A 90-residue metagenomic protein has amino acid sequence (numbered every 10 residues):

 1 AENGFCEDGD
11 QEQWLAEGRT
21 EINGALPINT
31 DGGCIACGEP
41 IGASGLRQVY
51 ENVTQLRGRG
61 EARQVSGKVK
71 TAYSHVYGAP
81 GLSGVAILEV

Functional and structural regions predicted by a protein language model:
A1-V90: Claisen-condensing/thiolase-fold acyl-transfer catalytic domains that form or cleave C-C bonds in fatty acid
